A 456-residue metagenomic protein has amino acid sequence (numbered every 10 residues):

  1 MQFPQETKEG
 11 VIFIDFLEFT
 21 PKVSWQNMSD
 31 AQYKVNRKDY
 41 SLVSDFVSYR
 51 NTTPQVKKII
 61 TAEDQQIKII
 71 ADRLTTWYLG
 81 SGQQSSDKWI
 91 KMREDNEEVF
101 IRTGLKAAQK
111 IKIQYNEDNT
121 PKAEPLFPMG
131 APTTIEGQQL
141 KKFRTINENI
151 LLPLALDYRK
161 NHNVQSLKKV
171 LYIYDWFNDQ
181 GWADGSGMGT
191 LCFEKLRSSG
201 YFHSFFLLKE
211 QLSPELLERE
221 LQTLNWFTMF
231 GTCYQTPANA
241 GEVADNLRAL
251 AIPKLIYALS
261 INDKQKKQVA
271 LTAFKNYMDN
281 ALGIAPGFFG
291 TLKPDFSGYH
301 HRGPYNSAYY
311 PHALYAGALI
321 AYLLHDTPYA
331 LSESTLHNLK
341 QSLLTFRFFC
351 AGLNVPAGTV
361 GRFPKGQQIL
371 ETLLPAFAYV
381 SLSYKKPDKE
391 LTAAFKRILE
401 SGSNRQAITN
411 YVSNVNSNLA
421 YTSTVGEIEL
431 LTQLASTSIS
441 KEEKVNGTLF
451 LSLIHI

Functional and structural regions predicted by a protein language model:
M1-F19: Extracellular beta-strand ligand-recognition surfaces/modules
P21-D30: Short, charged low-complexity linker/loop segments at the C-terminal edge of domains
D30-D95: Extreme N-terminal leader/anchor segments
A62-Q66, N163, D263, D388: Short, solvent-exposed helix-helix connector turns and helix-capping sites enriched in acidic/polar residues
I67, A71, K267, L391-T392 (+1 more regions): Short amphipathic alpha-helical segments that mediate assembly, nucleic-acid/protein binding, or membrane association
T76-F377: Aromatic-lined, polymer-binding surfaces characteristic of secreted/periplasmic polysaccharide-degrading enzymes
I320-I454: Extended polysaccharide-engagement surfaces of secreted carbohydrate-active enzymes
